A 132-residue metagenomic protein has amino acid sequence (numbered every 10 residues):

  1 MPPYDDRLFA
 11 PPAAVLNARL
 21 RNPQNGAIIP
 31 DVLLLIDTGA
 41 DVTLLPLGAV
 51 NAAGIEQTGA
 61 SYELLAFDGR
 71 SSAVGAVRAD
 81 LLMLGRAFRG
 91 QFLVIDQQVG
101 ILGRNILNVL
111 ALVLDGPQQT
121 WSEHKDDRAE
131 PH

Functional and structural regions predicted by a protein language model:
M1-H132: Pepsin/retropepsin-fold aspartyl endopeptidases
